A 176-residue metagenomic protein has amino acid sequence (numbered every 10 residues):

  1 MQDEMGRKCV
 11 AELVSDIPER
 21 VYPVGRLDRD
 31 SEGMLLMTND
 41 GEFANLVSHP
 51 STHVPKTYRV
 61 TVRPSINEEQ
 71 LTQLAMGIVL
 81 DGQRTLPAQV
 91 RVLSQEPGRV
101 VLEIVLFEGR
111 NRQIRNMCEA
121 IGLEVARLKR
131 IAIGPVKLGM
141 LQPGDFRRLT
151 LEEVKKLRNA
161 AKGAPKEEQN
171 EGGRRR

Functional and structural regions predicted by a protein language model:
M1-R176: Basic, flexible Lys/Arg- and Gly-enriched helix-loop patches that mediate nucleic-acid binding at interfaces with rRNA
